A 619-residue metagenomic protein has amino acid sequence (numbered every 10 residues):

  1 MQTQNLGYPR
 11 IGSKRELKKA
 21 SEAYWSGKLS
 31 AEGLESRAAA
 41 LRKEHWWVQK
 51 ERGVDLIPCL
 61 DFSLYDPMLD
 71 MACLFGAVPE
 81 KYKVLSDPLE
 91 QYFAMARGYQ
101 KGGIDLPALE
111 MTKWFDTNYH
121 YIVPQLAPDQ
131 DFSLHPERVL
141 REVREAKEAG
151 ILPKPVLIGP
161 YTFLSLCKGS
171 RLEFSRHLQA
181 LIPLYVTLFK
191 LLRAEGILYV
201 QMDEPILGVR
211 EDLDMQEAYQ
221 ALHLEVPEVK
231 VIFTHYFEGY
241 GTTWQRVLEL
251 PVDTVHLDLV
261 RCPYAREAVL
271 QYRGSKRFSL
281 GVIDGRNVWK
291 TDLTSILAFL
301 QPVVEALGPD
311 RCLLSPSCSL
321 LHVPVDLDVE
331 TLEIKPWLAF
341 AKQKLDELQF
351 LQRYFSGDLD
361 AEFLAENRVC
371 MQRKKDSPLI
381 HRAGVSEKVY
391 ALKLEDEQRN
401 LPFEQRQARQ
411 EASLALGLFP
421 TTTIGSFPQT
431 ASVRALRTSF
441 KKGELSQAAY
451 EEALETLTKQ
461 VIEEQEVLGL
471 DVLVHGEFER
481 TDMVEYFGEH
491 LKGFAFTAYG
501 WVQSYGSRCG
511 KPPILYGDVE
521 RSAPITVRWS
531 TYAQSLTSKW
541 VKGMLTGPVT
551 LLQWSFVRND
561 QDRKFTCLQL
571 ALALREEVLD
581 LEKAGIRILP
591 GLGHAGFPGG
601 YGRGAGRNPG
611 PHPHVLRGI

Functional and structural regions predicted by a protein language model:
M1-I619: Domain-level signal for soluble alpha/beta catalytic cores
